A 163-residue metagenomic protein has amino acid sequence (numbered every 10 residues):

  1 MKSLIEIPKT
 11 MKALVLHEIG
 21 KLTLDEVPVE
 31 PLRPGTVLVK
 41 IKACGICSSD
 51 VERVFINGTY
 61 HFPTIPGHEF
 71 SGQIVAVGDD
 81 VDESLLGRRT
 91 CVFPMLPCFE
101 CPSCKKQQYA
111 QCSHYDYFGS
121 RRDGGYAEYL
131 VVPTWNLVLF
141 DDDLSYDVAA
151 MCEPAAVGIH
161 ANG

Functional and structural regions predicted by a protein language model:
M1-S71, I159: Short N-terminal strand-loop motif that marks the start of NAD(P)H/FAD-dependent oxidoreductase cofactor-binding domains
T10, T23, R33, L86 (+2 more regions): A generic structural signal for well-ordered coil/turn residues at beta-strand boundaries that shape enzyme active-site
K21, G45-C47, D80, L96-P97 (+2 more regions): Active-site/binding-pocket entry motifs
E30-C44, N57-P102, D141-L144: Glycine-rich beta-strand-centered segment in the early N-terminal region that forms part of a ligand/cofactor-binding
V51, E83-S84, C112-S113: Short, solvent-exposed secondary-structure boundary/capping segments
C98-G163: NAD(P)H dinucleotide-binding glycine-rich loop of Rossmann-like/cofactor-binding domains, especially the beta1-alpha1
